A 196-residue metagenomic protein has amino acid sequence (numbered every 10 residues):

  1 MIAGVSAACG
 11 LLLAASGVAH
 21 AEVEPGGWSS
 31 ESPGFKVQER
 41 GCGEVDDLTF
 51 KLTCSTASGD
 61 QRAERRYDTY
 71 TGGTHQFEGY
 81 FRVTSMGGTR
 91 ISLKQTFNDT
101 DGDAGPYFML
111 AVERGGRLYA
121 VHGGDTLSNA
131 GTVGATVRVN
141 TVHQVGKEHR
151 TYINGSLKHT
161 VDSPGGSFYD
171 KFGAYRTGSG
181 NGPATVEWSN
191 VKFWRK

Functional and structural regions predicted by a protein language model:
M1-A21: Secretory targeting and sorting signals
E22-E24, T69-F81, M86-D99, D162-K196: Ligand-recognition surfaces built from glycine- and aromatic
V23-E31, R114-N140: Short, aromatic/His-centered strand-loop micro-motif at the edge of beta-sheets
W28-T49: Extracellular glycan-recognition surfaces and repeat-rich motifs
G43-V45, T49-G115, R195: Secretory/extracellular carbohydrate-interaction modules and structurally similar beta-sandwich "look-alikes"
K51-S58, V121-L127, I153-L157: Secondary-structure transition/turn motif
D103-F108, D125-N129, S156-V161: Surface-exposed loop/edge segments in extracytoplasmic proteins
G134-R150, N154: Localized edge beta-strand/strand-to-loop motifs within extracellular or lumenal beta-rich domains
